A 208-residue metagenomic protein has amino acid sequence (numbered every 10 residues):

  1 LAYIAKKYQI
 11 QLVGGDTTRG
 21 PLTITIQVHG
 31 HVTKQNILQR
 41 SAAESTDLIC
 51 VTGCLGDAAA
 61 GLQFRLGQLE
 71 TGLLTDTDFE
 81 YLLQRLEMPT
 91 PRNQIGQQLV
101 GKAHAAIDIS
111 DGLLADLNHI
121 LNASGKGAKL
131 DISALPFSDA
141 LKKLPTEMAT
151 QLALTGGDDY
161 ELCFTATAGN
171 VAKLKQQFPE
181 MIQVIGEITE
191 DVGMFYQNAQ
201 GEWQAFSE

Functional and structural regions predicted by a protein language model:
L1-L66, E187: Glycine-rich anion-binding loops of enzyme active sites
L1-V13, T18-L22, H29, V100-G101 (+1 more regions): Glycine-/charge-enriched secondary-structure boundary and capping motifs
Q27-Q39, T77-Q98: Active-site glycine-rich loop that binds ribose-phosphate moieties when present
Q35-Q39, E70-T75, G127-A128: Phosphate-handling active-site elements
I37, G61, I95, L117 (+1 more regions): Hydrophobic side chains in well-ordered alpha-helices
L38, L62, L86, M194-Y196 (+1 more regions): Short clusters of hydrophobic/aromatic residues that line enzyme substrate/ligand-binding pockets
I49-G53, M88-L113: Internal active-site segments that recognize and position negatively charged phosphoryl groups and nucleotide moieties
G61-T77: Short, compositionally biased
